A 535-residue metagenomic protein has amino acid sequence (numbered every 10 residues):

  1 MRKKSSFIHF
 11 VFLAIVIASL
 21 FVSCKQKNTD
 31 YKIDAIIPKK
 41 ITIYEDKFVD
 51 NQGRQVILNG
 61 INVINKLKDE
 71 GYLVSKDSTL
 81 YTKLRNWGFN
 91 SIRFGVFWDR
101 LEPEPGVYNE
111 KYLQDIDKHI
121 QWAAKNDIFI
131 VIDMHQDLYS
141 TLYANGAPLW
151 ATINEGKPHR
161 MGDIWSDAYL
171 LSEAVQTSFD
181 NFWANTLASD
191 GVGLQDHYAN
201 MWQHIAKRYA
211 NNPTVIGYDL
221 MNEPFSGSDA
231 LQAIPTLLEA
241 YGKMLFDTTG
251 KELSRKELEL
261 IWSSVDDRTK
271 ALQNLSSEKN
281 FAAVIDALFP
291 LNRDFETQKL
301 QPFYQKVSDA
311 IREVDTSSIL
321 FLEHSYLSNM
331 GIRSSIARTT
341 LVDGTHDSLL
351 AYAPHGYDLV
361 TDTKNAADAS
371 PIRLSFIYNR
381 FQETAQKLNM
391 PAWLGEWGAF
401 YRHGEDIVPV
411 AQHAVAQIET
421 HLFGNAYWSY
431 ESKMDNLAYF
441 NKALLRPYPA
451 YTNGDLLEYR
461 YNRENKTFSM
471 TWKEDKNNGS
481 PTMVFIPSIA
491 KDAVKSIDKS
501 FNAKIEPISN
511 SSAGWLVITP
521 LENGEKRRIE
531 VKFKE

Functional and structural regions predicted by a protein language model:
R2-V11: Bacterial N-terminal signal peptides that target proteins for export
L20-S23: C-terminal motif of bacterial Sec signal peptides marking the signal peptidase cleavage site
I36-L58, N62-D309, E313-S318, H324-S328: Active-site mouth of glycoside hydrolases
I43-D46, S75-Y81, Y326-D343, L374-Q382 (+1 more regions): Alpha-helical scaffolding within the catalytic cores of extracellular/periplasmic polymer-degrading hydrolases
K270-D286, R338-S370: Aromatic- and acid-rich polysaccharide-binding/catalytic face of secreted or lumenal carbohydrate-active enzymes
A351-Y357, T363, L374-K442: Substrate-binding cleft of secreted/luminal carbohydrate-active enzymes
D455-Y459, S480-T482, N510-E535: C-terminal beta-strand-rich structural cap/linker in extracellular carbohydrate-active enzymes
W472-D492: Surface-exposed beta-strand/loop patches in extracellular or lumenal glycoproteins
